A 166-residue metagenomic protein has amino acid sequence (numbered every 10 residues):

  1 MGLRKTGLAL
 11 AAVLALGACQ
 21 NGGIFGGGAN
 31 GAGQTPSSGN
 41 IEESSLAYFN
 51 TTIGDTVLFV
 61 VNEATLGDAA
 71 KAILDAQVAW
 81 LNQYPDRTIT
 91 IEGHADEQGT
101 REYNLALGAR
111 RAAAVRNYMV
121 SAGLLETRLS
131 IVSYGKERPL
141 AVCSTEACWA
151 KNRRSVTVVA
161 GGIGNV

Functional and structural regions predicted by a protein language model:
M1-L8: Bacterial N-terminal signal peptides that target proteins for export
A15-A18: C-terminal motif of bacterial Sec signal peptides marking the signal peptidase cleavage site
Q20-T88, G161-V166: Periplasmic peptidoglycan-binding/tethering modules of Gram-negative envelope proteins
A69-A76, E102, R110, A114 (+1 more regions): Extracytoplasmic/secreted proteins, especially bacterial periplasmic and envelope-associated proteins
P85-H94, A109-L140, R153-V166: A non-catalytic structural micro-motif
A141-T145: Short beta-alpha junctions and helix-cap segments that line functional grooves
A147-K151: A generic structural micro-feature
